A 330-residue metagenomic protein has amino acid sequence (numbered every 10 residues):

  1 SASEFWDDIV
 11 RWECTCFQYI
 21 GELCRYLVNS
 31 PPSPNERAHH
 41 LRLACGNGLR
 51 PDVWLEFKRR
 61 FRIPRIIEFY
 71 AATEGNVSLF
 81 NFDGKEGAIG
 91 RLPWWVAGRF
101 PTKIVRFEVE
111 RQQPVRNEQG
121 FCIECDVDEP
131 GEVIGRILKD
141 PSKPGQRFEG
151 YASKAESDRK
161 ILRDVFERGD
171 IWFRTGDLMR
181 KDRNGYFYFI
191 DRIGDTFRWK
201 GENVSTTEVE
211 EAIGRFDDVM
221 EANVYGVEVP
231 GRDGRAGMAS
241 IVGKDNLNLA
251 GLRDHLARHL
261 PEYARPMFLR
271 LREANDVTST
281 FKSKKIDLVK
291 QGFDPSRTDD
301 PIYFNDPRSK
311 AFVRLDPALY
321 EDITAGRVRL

Functional and structural regions predicted by a protein language model:
S1-Q146: Conserved adenylate-forming
S3, C24-R25, D158, R270 (+1 more regions): Nucleotide phosphate-binding site architecture
F17, A71, G135, K139-A264 (+2 more regions): AMP-binding/adenylate-forming catalytic core of the ANL superfamily
G46, E68, V224, F268-L271: Hydrophobic/anchoring residues in structured secondary elements
R65, K103, E221, M267-F268: Conserved beta-strand segments of alpha/beta enzyme cores
L260-S283, P301-R327: AMP-binding/adenylate-forming catalytic domain of the ANL superfamily
Q291-Y303: A short, polar/charged loop-to-alpha-helix boundary motif
